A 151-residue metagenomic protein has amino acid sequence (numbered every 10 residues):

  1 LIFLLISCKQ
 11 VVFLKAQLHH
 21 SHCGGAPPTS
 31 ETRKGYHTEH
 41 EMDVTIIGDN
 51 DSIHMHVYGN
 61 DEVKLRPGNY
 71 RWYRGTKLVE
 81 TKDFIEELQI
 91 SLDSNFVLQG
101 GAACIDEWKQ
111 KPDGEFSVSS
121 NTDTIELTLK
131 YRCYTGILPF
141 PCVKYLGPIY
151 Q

Functional and structural regions predicted by a protein language model:
L1-I6: Sec-dependent N-terminal signal peptides
C8-V44, K82-Q151: Primarily secretory-pathway and cell-envelope proteins
L14-A16, D61, W72: Residue-level detection of beta-strand scaffold positions
I47-D51: Change "in extracellular beta-sheet-rich domains … of secreted and cell-surface proteins" to "in beta-sheet-rich domains
I53-V57: Short beta-strand segments within Ig-like beta-sandwich modules, predominantly Fibronectin type-III
Y58-L65: Short, surface-exposed beta-strand/beta-hairpin micro-motifs centered on an aromatic residue
R66-R74: A short tyrosine-centered beta-strand micro-motif
T76-L78: Surface-exposed loop/turn motifs at beta-strand-loop junctions within extracellular Ig-like and Fibronectin type III
